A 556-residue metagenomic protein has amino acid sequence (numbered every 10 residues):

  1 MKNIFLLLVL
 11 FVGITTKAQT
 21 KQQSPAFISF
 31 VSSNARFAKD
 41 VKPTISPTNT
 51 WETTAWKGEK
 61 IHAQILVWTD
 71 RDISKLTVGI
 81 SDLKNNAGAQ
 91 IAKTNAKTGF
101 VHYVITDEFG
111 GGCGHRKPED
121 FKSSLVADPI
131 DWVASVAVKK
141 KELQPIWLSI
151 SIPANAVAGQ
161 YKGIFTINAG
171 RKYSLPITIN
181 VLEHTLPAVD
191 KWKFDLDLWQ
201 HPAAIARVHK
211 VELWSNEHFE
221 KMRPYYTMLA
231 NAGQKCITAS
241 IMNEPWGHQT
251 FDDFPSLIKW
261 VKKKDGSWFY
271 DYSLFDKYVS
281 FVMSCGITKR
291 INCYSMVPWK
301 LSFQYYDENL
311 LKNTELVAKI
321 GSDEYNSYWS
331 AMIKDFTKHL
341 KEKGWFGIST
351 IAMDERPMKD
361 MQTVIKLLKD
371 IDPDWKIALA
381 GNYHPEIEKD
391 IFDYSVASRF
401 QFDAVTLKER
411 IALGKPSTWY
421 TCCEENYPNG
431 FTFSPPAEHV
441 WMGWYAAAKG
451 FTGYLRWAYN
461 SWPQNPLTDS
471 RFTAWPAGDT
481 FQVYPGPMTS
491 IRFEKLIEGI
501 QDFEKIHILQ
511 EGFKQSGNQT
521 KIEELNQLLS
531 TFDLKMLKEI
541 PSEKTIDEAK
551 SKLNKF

Functional and structural regions predicted by a protein language model:
M1-Q23: Bacterial Sec-dependent N-terminal signal peptides
K21-P47, D70-L148: Surface-exposed binding patches on compact interaction domains or structured appendages
T48-R71, T238: Contiguous beta-strand segments within globular domains
L66-K84, V133-W192, F219: Extended acidic/polar, glycine-enriched regions that form or flank non-catalytic beta-rich accessory modules
S151, K162-A169, Y173-I371, A380-E388 (+1 more regions): Aromatic-lined carbohydrate-binding surfaces of glycoside hydrolases
Y305, V317-G321, Y325-Y383, F451 (+1 more regions): Catalytic domains of carbohydrate-active enzymes that cleave complex glycans
W375-Q401: Aromatic- and acid-rich polysaccharide-binding/catalytic face of secreted or lumenal carbohydrate-active enzymes
I411-W441: Active-site clefts of carbohydrate-active enzymes
